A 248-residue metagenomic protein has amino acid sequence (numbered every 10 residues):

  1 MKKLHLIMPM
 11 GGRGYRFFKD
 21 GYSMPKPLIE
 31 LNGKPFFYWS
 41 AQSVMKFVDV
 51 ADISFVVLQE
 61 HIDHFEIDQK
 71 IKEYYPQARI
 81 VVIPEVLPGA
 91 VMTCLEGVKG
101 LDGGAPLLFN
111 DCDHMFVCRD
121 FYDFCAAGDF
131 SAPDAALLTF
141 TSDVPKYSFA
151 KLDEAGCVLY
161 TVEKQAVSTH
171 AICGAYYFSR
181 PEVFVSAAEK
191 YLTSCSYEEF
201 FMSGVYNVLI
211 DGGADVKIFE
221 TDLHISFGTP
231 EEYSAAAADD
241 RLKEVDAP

Functional and structural regions predicted by a protein language model:
M1-M8, R16-F18, E30, K34-F109 (+1 more regions): Conserved N-terminal catalytic core of the sugar/cofactor nucleotidyltransferase
K2-L6, I172-P248: Conserved alpha/beta core of the MobA/IspD/sugar-nucleotide pyrophosphorylase nucleotidyltransferase superfamily
P27, D52, Q77-R79, C157 (+1 more regions): Conserved beta-strand segments of alpha/beta enzyme cores
L28, F149-L152, I218: A structural signal for short hydrophobic beta-strand segments in well-ordered beta-sheet cores
S43, E96, D123-F124, A235: Alpha-helical elements of Rossmann-like donor-binding domains used by nucleotide-donor carbohydrate transfer enzymes
E85-A90, P145, H224-S226: A short acidic, often aromatic-flanked loop/helix-cap motif at beta-alpha or helix-coil junctions that lines enzyme
D111-M115: The conserved acidic donor/metal-binding loop of glycosyltransferases
V117-C195: Conserved core of the sugar-phosphate nucleotidyltransferase
